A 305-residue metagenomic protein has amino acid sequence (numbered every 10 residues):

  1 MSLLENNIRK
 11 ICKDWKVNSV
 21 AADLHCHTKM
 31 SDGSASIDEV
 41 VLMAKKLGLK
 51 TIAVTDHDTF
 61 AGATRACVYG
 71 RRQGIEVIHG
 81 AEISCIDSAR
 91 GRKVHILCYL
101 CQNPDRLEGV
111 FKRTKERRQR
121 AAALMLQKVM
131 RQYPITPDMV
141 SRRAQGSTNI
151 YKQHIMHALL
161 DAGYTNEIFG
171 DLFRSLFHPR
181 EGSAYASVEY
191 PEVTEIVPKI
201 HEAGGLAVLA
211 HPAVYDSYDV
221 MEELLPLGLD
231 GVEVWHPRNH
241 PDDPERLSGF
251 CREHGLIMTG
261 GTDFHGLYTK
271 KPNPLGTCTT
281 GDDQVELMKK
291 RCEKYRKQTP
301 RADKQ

Functional and structural regions predicted by a protein language model:
M1-K93, L176-E181, Y185, P191-A210 (+3 more regions): An N-terminally biased module of ancient metal coordination in phosphate/nucleic-acid-related enzymes
S2, N6-K13, R71-D219, D282-D303: Extended substrate/RNA-proximal surfaces in nucleic-acid metabolism proteins
R106, T269-K271: A short acidic, helix-capping loop that chelates divalent metal ions and anchors anionic groups
N273-D283: Conserved, well-ordered active-site substructure
